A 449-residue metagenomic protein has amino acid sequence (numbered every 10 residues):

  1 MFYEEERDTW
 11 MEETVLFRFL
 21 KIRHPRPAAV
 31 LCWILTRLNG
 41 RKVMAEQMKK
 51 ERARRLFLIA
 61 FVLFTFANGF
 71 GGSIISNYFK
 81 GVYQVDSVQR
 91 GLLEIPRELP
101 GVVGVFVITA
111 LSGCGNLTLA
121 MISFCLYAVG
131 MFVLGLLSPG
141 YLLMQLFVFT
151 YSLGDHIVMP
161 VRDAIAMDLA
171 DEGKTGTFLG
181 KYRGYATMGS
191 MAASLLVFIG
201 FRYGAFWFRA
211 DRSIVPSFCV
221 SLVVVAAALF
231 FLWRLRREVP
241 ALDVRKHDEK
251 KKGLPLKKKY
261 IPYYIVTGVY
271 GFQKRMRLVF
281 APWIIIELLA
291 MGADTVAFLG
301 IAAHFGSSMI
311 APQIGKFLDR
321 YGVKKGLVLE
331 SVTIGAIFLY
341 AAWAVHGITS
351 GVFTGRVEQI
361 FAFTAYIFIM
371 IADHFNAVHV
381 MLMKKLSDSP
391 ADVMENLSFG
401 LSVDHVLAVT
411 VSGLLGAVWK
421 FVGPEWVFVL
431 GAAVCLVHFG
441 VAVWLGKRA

Functional and structural regions predicted by a protein language model:
R41-E51, L235-G271: Juxtamembrane intracellular "pre-TM" segments in multi-pass secondary transporters
I74-V88, V279-V296: Short amphipathic helix-loop junctions that connect adjacent transmembrane helices in Major Facilitator Superfamily/SLC
G104-N116, F201, I310-V323, W419: Helix-to-loop junctions at the C-terminal end of transmembrane segments in multipass secondary transporters
I108-A110, G135, V224-R237, A341-V345 (+2 more regions): Multi-pass alpha-helical transporter architecture, strongest for 12-TM Major Facilitator/SLC carriers used
S112-F124, R320-I334: Cytoplasmic membrane-interface "Motif A"-like loop-to-helix N-cap segments of 12-TM Major Facilitator Superfamily
C125-P139, T333-T354: C-terminal ends and interior cores of transmembrane alpha-helices in multi-pass membrane transporters/permeases
I157-A170, D373-D388: Intracellular juxtamembrane helix-capping segments at the cytosolic ends of symmetry-related transmembrane helices
G180-V197, L401-V411: Glycine-rich segments within core transmembrane alpha-helices of 12-TM secondary carriers
